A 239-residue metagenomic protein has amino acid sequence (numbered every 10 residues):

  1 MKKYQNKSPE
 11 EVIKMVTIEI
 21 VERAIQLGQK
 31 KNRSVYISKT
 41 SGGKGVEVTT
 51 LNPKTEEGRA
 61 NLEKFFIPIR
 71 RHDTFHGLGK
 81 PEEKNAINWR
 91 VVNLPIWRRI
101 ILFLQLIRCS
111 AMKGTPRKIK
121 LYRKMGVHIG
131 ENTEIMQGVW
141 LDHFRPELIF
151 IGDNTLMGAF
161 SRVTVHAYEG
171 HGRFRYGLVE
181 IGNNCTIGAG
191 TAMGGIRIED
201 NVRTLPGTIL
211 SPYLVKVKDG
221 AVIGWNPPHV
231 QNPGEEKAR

Functional and structural regions predicted by a protein language model:
M1-G126, G220, P233-R239: Terminal amphipathic alpha-helical/low-complexity segments used for targeting or macromolecular assembly
K2-Q5, P9-E11, E19-R23, K80 (+5 more regions): Glycine-rich hexapeptide-repeat left-handed beta-helix
I107, I129, L148-I151, Y176-I181 (+1 more regions): Sequence/structural signature of small/polar-enriched beta-strand/turn repeats that build beta-strand-rich repeat
Y122-R123, F144, F174: Short, small/polar residue-rich loop motifs at catalytic or cofactor-binding pockets
G138: Acidic-aromatic/histidine active-site loop/patch
D142-H143, E147-H166: Helix-adjacent hinge/juxtasegments
